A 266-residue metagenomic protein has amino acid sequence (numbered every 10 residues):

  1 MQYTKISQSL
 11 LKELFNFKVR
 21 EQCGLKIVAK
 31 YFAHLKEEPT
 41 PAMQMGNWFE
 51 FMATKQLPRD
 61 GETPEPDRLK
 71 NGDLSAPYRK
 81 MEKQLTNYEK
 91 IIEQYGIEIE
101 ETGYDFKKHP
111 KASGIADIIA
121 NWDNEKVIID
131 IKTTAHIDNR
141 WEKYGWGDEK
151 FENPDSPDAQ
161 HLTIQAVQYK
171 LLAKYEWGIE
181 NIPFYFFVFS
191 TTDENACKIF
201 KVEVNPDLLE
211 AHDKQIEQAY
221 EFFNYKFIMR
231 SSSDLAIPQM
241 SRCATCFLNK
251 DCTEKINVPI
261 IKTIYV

Functional and structural regions predicted by a protein language model:
M1, E125, Y265-V266: Short intrinsically disordered terminal tails
M1-A116, A120: Metal-dependent nuclease catalytic cores that hydrolyze phosphodiester bonds in DNA/RNA, characterized by
L11, V19-E21, T134-A135, V204-E210: A short, sequence-level motif marking secondary-structure junctions
P39, S75, S156-T163, Q168-V266: Metal-dependent nuclease catalytic regions and adjoining charged, substrate-binding loops involved in nucleic-acid end
A53-L57, T133-H136, K174-G178, N224: Hydrophobic/aromatic-lined pockets within catalytic cores
E93-Y95, A120-I128, A173-I182: Secondary-structure boundary elements
E101-T163: Non-catalytic protein-protein interaction segments used by genome-maintenance enzymes to assemble and couple activities
